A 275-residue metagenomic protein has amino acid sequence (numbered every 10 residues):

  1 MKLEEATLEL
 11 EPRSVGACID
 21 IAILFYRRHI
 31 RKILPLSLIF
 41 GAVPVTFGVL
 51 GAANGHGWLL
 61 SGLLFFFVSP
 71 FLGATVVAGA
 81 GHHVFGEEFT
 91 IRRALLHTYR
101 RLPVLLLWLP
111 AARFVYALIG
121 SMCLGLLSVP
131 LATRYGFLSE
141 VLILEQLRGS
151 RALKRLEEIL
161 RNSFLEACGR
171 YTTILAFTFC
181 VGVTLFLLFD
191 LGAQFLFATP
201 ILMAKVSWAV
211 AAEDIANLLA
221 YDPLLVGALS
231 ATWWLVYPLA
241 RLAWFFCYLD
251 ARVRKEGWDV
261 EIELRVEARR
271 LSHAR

Functional and structural regions predicted by a protein language model:
M1-R275: Hydrophobic alpha-helical membrane segments
